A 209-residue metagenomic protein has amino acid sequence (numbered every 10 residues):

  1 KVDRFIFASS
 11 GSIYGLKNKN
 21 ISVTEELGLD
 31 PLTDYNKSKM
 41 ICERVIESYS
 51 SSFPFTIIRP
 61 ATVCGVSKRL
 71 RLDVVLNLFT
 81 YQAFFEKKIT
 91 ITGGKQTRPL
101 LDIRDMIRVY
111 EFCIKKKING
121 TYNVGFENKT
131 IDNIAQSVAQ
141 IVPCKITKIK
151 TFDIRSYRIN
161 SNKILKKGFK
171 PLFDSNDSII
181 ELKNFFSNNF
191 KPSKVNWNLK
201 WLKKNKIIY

Functional and structural regions predicted by a protein language model:
K1-D34: Conserved Rossmann-fold NAD(P)-dependent oxidoreductase catalytic core, especially the SDR/UDP-sugar
S9-S10, R59-T62: Conserved active-site aspartate in kinases
I13-Y14, V63-G65, M106, K129: Conserved sequence/active-site signature of Rossmann-fold short-chain dehydrogenase/reductase
L16-K19, D30-R59, F84-F85: Active-site Tyr-X1-5-Lys
L32, A61-L72, G93-I103: Glycine-rich "substrate-gating" loop/helix at the edge of Rossmann-like oxidoreductase active sites
I41, V45, Y49, F79 (+2 more regions): Hydrophobic alpha-helix immediately C-terminal to the catalytic Tyr-X-X-X-Lys motif of short-chain
A83-K87, I91-Y209: C-terminal substrate-binding subdomain of Rossmann-fold SDR/epimerase-dehydratase oxidoreductases
